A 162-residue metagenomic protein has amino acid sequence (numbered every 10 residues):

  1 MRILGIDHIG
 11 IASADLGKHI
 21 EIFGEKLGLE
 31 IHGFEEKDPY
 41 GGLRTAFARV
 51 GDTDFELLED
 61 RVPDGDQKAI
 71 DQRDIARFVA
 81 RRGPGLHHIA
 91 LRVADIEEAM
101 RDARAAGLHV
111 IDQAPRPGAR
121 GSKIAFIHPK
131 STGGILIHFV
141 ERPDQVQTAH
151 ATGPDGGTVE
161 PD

Functional and structural regions predicted by a protein language model:
M1-L43, A48: Long, hydrophobic N-terminal alpha-helical segment
M1-R2, K18-E21, E25-K26, E30 (+3 more regions): Intrinsic disorder/low-complexity detector
R2, A46-R49, E56, E97-D162: Vicinal oxygen chelate
D7-G10, A90, V140: Residues embedded in well-ordered beta-strands within globular domains across many folds
S13-I20, I31, A69-K130: Vicinal oxygen chelate
L43, V50-D52, R81-L86: Short connector loops at helix/strand junctions that flank enzyme active sites, especially segments positioning acidic
D52-D54, E59-A80: A contiguous binding-surface segment within folded domains or other stable secondary-structure elements
